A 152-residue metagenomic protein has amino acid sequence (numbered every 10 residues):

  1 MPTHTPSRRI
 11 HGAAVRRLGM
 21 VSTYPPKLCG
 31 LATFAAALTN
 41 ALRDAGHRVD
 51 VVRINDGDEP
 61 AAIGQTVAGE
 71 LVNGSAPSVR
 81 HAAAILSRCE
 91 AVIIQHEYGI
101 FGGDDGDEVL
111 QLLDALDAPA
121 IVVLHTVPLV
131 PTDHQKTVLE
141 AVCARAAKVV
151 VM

Functional and structural regions predicted by a protein language model:
M1-E59, I63-T66, S87-C89, A118 (+1 more regions): N-terminal subdomain of nucleotide-sugar transferases
P25-P26, D56-E59, E97-I100, V127-L129: Short, solvent-exposed loop/turn segments at secondary-structure junctions
C29, G102-G103, T132: Short N-terminal helix/helix-N-cap motif within the alpha/beta-hydrolase-1
G69-L71, H81-G106, P119-V123: Short N-terminal targeting/anchoring amphipathic segment
A76-R80, G106-D107, D133-K136: Structural motif corresponding to alpha-helix initiation and N-cap regions
E97, A118-E140: Acceptor-binding helix/loop patch of EC 2.4 sugar-transfer enzymes, predominantly nucleotide-sugar-dependent
Q111-A115, D133-K148: Membrane-proximal helix-turn-helix segments that form the acceptor-binding/catalytic region of lipid-linked
V151-M152: Short beta-strand scaffold positions
